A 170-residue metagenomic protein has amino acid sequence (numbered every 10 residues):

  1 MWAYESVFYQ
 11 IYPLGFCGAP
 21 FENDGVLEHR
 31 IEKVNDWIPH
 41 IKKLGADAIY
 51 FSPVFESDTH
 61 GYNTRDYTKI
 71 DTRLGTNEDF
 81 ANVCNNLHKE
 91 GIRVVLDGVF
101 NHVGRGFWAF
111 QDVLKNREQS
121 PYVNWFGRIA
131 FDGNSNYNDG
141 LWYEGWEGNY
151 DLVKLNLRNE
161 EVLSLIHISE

Functional and structural regions predicted by a protein language model:
M1-S164: Acidic/aromatic-lined carbohydrate-recognition and catalytic surfaces of CAZymes acting on diverse glycans
S164-E170: Residue-level detector of conserved catalytic or cofactor/ligand-binding positions in enzyme active sites
